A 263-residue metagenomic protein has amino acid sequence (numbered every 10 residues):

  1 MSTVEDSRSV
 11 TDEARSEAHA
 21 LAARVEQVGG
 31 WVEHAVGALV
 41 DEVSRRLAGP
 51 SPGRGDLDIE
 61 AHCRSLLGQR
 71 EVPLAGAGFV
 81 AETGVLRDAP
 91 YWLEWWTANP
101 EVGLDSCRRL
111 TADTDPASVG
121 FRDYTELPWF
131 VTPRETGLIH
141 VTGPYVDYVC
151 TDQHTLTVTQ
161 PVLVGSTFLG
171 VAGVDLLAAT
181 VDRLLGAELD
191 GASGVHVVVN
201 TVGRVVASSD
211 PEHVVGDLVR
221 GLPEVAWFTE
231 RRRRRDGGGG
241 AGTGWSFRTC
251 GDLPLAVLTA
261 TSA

Functional and structural regions predicted by a protein language model:
M1-R54, L138, Q153-T155: Juxtamembrane extracytoplasmic/periplasmic/luminal helical "stalk" adjacent to the first N-terminal
S44, C63-V72, R134, G186-D190: Short regulatory alpha-helical segment in sensory/regulatory domains of signaling proteins that mediates
P73-T136, A207-E212: Extracellular/periplasmic ligand-sensing ectodomains of membrane signal-transduction proteins
T125-C150, A178-L189: Short, basic/aromatic recognition patches
T151-L185, V257-S262: Conserved beta-strands of PAS-like sensory domains
L176-V206: Solvent-exposed, extracytoplasmic
H213, R220-A263: Extracellular/periplasmic juxtamembrane segments that couple receptor/chemosensory ectodomains to their
